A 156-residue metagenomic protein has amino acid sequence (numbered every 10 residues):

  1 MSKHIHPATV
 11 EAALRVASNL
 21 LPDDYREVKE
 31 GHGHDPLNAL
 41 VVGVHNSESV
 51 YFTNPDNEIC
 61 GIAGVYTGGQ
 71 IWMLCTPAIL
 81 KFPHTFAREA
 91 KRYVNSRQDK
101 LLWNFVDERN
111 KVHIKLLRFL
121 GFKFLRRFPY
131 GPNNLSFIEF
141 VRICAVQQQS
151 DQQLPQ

Functional and structural regions predicted by a protein language model:
M1-E11, C144-Q156: Conserved N-terminal entry element of GNAT/NAT acetyltransferase domains
M1-H34: Short amphipathic alpha-helix that is part of the acyltransferase structural core
V28-S47: Active-site rim helix/loop that mediates acceptor-substrate recognition in acyltransferases
Y51, P55-W72: Conserved beta-strand in the GNAT
C60-G61, R126-P129: A structural microfeature
W72-R88: A short, internal acetyl-CoA/4′-phosphopantetheine-binding micro-motif in the GNAT/acyltransferase core
R88-L102, K111, L120: Conserved acyl-CoA
W103-R118, P129-N133: Conserved beta-strand-loop-alpha-helix junction that forms the acyl-donor binding cleft
